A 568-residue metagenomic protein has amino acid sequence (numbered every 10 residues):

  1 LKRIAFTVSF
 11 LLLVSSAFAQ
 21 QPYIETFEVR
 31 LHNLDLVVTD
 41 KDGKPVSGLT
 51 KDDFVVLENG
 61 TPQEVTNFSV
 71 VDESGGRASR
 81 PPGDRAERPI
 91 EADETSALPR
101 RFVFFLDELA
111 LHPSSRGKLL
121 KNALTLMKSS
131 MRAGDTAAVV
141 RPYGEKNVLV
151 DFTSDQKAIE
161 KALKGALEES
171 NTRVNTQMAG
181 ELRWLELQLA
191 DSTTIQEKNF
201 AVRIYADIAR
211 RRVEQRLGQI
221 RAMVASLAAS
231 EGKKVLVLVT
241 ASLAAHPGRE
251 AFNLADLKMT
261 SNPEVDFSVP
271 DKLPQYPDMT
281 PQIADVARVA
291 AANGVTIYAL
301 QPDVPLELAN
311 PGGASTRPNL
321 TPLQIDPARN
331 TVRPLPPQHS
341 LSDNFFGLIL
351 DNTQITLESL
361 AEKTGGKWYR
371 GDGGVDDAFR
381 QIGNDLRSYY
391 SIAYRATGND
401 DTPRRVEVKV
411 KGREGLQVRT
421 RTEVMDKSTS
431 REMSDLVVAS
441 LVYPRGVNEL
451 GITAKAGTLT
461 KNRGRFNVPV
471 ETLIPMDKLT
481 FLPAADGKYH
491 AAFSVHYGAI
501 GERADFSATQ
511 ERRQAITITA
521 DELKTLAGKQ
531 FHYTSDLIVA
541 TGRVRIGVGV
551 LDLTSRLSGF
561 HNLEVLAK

Functional and structural regions predicted by a protein language model:
L1-K2: N-terminal secretory signal peptides that target proteins for export/translocation
A5-S16: Bacterial N-terminal signal peptides
F18-K568: Scaffold/interface architecture of coatomer-like assemblies
